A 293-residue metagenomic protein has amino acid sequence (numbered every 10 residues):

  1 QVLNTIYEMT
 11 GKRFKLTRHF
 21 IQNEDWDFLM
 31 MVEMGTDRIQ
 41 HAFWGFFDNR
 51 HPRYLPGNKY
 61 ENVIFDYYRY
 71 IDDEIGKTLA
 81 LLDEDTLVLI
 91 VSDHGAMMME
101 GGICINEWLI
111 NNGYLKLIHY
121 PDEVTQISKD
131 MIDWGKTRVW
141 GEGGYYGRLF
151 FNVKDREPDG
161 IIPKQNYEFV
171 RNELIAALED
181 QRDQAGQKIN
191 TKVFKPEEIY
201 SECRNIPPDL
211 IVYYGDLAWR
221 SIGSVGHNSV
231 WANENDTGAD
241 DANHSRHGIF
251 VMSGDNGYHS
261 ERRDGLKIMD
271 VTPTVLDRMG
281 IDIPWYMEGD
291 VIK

Functional and structural regions predicted by a protein language model:
Q1-V2, K77-V225, P273: Secreted, luminal/periplasmic, and some membrane-associated catalytic domains that remodel anionic oxygen-ester
Q1-V2, N49-K59, V153-P158, I249-H259: Short glycine/proline-rich turn/loop motifs
L3-E24, F28-L29, G45-I90, H94 (+2 more regions): A long, amphipathic alpha-helix that forms part of the scaffold/cap immediately adjacent to metal-dependent active
V32-D37: Short glycine-enriched loops at secondary-structure junctions
R38-H41, R50-L55, H94, D240-H247: Histidine-centered active-site/metal-ligand motif
Y214-T272: Low-complexity, glycine/alanine/valine/leucine- and proline-rich hydrophobic stretches
T274-R278, D282: C-terminal alpha-helix
Y286-K293: Cytosolic regulatory/linker segments at or just downstream of nucleotide-handling modules in signal-transduction
